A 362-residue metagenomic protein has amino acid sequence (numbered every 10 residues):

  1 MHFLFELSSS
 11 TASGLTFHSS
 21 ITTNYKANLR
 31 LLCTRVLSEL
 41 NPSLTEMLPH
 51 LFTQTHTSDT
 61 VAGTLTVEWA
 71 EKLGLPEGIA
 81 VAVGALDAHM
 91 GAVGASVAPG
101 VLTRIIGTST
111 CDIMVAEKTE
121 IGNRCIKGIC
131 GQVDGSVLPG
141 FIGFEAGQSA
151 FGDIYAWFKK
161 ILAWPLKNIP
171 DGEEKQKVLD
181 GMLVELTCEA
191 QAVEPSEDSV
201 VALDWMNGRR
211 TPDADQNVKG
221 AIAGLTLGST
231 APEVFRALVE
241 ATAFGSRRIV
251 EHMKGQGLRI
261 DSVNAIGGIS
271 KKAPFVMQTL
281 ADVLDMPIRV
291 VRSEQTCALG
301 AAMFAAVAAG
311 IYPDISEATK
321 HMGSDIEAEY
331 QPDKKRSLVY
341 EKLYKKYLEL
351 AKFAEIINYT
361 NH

Functional and structural regions predicted by a protein language model:
M1, L7, L15-T16, H56-T64 (+2 more regions): Glycine/Thr-rich phosphate-binding loops that ligate phosphate moieties of nucleotide and other phosphorylated ligands
H2-S8, S13-N28: N-terminal low-complexity segments that are often proline-rich with Ser/Thr-Pro
A27-R35: Conserved, charged catalytic cores of large soluble enzymes
T34-L48, E71-L73, I249-D261: Phosphate/pyrophosphate-binding loops at sites that engage ATP/ADP/AMP, CoA/4′-phosphopantetheine, polyphosphate
T45-F52, E71-L73, T226-E233: Gly-rich Lys/Arg/Thr-decorated short loops/hinges at beta-loop-alpha junctions or inter-strand turns that position
T66-L75, A85-V101: Conserved phosphate-binding catalytic cores of ATP/NTP-utilizing and phosphoryl-transfer enzymes
G78-A85, G94, V101-I105, C111 (+1 more regions): Short glycine-aspartate micro-motif
G84-H89, I105-S109, G267-I269, A273: A short acidic Gly-Thr/Ser loop motif
